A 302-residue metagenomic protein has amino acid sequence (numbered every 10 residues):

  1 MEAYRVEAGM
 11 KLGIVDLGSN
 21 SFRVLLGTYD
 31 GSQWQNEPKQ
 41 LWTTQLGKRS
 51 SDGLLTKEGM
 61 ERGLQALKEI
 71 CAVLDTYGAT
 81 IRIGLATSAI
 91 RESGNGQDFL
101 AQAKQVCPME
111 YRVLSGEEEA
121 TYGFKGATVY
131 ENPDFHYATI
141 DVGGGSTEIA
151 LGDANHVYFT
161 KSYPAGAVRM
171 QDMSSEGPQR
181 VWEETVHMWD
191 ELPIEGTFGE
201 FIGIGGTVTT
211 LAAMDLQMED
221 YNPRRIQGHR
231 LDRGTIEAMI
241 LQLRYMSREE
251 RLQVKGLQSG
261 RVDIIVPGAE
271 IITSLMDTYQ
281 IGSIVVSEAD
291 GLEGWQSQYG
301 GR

Functional and structural regions predicted by a protein language model:
M1-A8: N-terminal amphipathic/basic-hydrophobic helices that include classical n-h-c signal peptides and signal-anchor
A8-Q35: N-terminal basic/disordered segments at the start of proteins
K11-D16, Y137-D141, F201: Short glycine-aspartate micro-motif
S19-S21, G143-I149, G206: Ser/Thr-glycine-rich phosphate-binding loops at phosphate-binding pockets of nucleotides, nucleotide cofactors
L26, R49-A72, T87-F99, K104-V129 (+2 more regions): Helical "lid/coupling" subdomains associated with nucleotide-phosphate turnover
S32-E37, H156-Y158: Beta-strand initiation motifs
Q40-T44: A structural signal for short, well-ordered beta-strand segments
I81-G84: Conserved beta-strand/loop subsegment of P-loop NTPase cores
